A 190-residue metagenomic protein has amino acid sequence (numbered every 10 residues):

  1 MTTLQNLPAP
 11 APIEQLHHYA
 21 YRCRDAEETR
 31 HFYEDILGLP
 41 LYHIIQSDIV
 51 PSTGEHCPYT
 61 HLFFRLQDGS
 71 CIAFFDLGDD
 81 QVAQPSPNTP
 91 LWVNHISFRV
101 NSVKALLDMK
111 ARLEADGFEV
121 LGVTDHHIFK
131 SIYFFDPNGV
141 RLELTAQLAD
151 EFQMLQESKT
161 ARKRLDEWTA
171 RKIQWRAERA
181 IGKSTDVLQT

Functional and structural regions predicted by a protein language model:
M1-A11, K110-T190: Vicinal oxygen chelate
T3-Q5, D48-S52, D80-P85: A short, acidic/glycine-rich surface segment
Q15-R24, F63-Q67, Q84-R112, K130-F135: Vicinal oxygen chelate
R22-C71: Core segments of cupin and vicinal oxygen chelate
H31-D35, M109-E114: Short amphipathic alpha-helices in soluble, non-transmembrane regions that often serve as interface/regulatory elements
C71-F74, E143-L144: Short glycine-/small-residue motifs
